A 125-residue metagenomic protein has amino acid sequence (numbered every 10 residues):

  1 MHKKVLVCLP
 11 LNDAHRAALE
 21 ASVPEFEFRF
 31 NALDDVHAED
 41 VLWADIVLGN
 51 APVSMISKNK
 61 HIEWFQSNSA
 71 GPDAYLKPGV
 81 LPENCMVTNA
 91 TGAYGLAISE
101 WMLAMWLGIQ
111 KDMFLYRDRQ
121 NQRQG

Functional and structural regions predicted by a protein language model:
M1-T88: An N-terminal-biased, well-structured beta-alpha scaffold segment characteristic of Rossmann-like dinucleotide-binding
E83-G125: Phosphate-binding beta-alpha-beta segment of Rossmann-like dinucleotide-binding domains, i.e., the NAD(P)
